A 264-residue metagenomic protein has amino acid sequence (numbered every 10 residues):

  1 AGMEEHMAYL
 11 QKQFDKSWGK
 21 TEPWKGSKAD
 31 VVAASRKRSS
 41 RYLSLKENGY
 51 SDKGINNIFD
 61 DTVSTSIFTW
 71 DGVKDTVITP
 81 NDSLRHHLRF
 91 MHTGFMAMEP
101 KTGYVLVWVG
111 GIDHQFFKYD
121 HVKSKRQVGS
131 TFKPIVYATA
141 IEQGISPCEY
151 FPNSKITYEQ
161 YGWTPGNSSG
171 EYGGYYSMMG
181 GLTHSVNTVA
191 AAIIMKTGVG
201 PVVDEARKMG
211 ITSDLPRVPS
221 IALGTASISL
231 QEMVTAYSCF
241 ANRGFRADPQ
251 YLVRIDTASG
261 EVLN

Functional and structural regions predicted by a protein language model:
A1-E142, S146-N167, M179-G180, A192 (+3 more regions): Extended, non-catalytic substrate-recognition/exosite surfaces adjacent to catalytic cores, especially in enzymes
M91, Y172, R217: Exposed loop/turn and edge beta-strand positions of beta-sandwich/beta-sheet ligand-binding modules
Y175: Acidic, metal-coordinating catalytic segment for phosphate/diphosphate chemistry, firing primarily on the Nudix
H184, K196, C239: Conserved catalytic core of Hanks-type protein kinase domains
T197-S213: Short, charged, amphipathic alpha-helices and their helix-cap/turn boundaries
T212-G224: Catalytic-site signature segments of enzymes, centered on catalytic residues
